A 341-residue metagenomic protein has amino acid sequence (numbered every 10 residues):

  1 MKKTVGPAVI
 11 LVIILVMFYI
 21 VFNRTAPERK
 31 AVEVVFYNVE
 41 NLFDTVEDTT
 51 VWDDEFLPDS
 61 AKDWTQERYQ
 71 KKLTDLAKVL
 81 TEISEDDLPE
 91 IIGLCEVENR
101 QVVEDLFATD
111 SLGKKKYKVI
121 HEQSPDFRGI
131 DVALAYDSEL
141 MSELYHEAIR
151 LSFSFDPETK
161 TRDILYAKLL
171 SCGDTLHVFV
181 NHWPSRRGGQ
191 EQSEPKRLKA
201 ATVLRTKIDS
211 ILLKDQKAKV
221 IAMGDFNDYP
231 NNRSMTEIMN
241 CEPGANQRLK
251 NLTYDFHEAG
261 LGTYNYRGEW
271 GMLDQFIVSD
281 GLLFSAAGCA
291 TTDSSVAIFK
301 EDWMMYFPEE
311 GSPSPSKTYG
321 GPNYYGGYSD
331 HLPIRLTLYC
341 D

Functional and structural regions predicted by a protein language model:
K2-D110, K114, I120-I130, E309-S312 (+2 more regions): N-terminal, active-site-proximal structural segment of metallo-dependent hydrolase catalytic domains
V5-A26, S210-V220, D228-D341: Metal-dependent phosphoester-hydrolase catalytic domains
A26-K30, E85-D86, S111-G113, P125-G129 (+6 more regions): Extracellular/periplasmic catalytic domains that process cell-envelope and extracellular macromolecules
V34-V39, W64, Y69-K72, L76-V103 (+7 more regions): Active-site beta-strand/loop signature of hydrolases that rely on acidic residues for catalysis
V39, V97-T175, F179-W183: Structured beta-strand-rich core segments of catalytic domains in phosphoester-bond hydrolases
T50-D53, D174, F179-S193: Active-site His/acidic residue clusters
P58-E67, L88-L94, H121-E122, F153-S154 (+4 more regions): Second-shell loop/turn segments in exported
Q101-E104, R128-D131, R187-Q190, Y229-S234 (+2 more regions): Extracytoplasmic/secreted cell-surface and envelope-processing proteins
